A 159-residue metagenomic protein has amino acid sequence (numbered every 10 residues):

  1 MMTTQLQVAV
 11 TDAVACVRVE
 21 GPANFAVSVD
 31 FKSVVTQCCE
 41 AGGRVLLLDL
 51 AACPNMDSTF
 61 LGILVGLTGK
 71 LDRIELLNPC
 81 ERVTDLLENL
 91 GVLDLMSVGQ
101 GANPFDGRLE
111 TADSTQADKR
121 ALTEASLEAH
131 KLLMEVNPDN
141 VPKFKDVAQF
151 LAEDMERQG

Functional and structural regions predicted by a protein language model:
M1-A52, G69-G159: STAS-like cytosolic regulatory interaction modules
N55-M56: Short, solvent-exposed loop/turn at the beta-strand->alpha-helix junction within individual leucine-rich repeat
F60-I63: A short acidic, amphipathic alpha-helical/loop segment
